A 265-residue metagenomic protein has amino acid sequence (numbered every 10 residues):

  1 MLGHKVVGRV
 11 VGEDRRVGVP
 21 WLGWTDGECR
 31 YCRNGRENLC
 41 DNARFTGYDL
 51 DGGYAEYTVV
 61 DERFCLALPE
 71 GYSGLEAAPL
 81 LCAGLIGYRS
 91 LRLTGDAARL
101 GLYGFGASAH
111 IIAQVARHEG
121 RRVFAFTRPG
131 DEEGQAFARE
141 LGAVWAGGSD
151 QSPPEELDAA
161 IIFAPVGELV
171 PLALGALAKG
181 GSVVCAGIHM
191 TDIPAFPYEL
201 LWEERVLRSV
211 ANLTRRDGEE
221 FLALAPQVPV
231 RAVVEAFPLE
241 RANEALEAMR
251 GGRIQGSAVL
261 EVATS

Functional and structural regions predicted by a protein language model:
M1-R30, F64, P69-Y72: Glycine-rich beta-strand-centered segment in the early N-terminal region that forms part of a ligand/cofactor-binding
K5, R15-R16, Y31, Y57 (+3 more regions): Residue-level marker of beta-strand positions
V7, G18, L66, G101 (+5 more regions): Structural detector of well-ordered beta-strand residues that form the stable sheet scaffold of enzyme domains
R16, E70-P153: Mid-domain Rossmann-like dinucleotide-binding core that forms the NAD(H)/NADP(H) cofactor-binding site
P20-L66: Cysteine-cluster motifs in flexible loop/terminal segments that predominantly coordinate metals
F124, E132-V206: Glycine-rich cofactor phosphate-binding loops and adjacent beta1-alpha1 units of small-molecule cofactor enzyme domains
P171, R215-S265: C-terminal hydrophobic helical "lid"/dimerization subdomain of Rossmann-like NAD(P)H-dependent oxidoreductases
A186-M190, V210-L213, F237: Short strand-turn motif at the edge of the Rossmann-like AdoMet-binding core
